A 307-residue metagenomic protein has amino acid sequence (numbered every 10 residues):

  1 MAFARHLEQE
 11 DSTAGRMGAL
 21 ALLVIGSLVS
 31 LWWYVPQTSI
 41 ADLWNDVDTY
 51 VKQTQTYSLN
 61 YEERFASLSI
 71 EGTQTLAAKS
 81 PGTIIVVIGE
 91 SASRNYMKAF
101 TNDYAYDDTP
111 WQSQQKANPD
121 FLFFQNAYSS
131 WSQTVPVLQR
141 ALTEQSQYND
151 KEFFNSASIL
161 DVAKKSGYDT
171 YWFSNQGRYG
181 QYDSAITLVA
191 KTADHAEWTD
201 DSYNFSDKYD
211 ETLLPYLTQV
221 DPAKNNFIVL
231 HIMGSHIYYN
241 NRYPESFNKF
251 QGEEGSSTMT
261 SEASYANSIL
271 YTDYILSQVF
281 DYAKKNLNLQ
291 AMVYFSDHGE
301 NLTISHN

Functional and structural regions predicted by a protein language model:
M1-L43: Transmembrane and membrane-interface helices of multi-pass, inner-membrane envelope-modifying transferases
H6-E10, D221, K284-K285: Short, Lys/Arg-enriched, disordered terminal segments
L31-E253: Active-site-proximal alpha/beta segments of enzymes that process anionic O-linked groups
I85, Y271-N307: Metal-dependent active-site segment of extracytoplasmic phospho-/sulfohydrolases and closely related
S113, A157, E211, A266 (+2 more regions): Generic alpha-helical structural signal
Q147-D150, S261-I269, F280-D281: Active-site rim elements
F247-F250, G255-I275: Active-site-proximal segments of metal-dependent phosphoesterases and phosphodiesterases across multiple
